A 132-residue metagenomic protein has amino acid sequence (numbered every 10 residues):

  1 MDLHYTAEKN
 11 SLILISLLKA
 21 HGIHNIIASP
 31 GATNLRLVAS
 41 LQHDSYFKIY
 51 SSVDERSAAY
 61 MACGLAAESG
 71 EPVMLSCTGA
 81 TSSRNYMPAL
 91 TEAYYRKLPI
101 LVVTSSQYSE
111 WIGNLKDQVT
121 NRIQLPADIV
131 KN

Functional and structural regions predicted by a protein language model:
M1-N132: N-terminal alpha/beta PP-like core and its mobile active-site loop of ThDP/TPP-dependent enzymes
